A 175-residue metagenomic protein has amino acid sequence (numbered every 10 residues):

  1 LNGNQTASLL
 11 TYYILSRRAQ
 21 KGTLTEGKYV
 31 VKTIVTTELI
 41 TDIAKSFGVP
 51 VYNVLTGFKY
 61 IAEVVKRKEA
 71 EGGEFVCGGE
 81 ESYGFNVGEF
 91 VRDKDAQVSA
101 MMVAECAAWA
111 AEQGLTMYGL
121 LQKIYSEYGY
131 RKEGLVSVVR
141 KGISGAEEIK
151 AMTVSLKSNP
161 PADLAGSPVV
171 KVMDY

Functional and structural regions predicted by a protein language model:
L1, K21-Y175: Phosphate-binding and adjacent anionic-ligand microenvironments
L1-A19: Cysteine protease catalytic core and zymogen-processing segment of caspase-like enzymes
